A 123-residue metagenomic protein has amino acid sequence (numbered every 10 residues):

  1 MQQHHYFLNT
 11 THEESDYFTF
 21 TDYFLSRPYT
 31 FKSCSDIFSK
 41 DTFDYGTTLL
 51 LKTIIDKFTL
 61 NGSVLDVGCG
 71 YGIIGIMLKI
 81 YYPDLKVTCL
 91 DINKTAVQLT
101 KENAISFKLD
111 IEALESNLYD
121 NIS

Functional and structural regions predicted by a protein language model:
M1-F24, D36: N-terminal auxiliary segments of SAM/dcSAM-dependent transferases
Y6-F7, F38, Y71, Y119: Aromatic side chains
D22, T42, V64-D66: Short glycine- and Lys/Arg-enriched binding-loop motifs that mark or flank ligand-binding interfaces
Y23-R27, I105: Short strand-coil-strand connectors
Y29-C34: Short, aliphatic-rich beta-strand segments
S35-K52: Conserved SAM-binding loop and adjacent beta-strand
T42, I122-S123: Short, well-ordered secondary-structure micro-motifs
T47-I122: Conserved SAM/SAH cofactor-binding pocket of Class I
